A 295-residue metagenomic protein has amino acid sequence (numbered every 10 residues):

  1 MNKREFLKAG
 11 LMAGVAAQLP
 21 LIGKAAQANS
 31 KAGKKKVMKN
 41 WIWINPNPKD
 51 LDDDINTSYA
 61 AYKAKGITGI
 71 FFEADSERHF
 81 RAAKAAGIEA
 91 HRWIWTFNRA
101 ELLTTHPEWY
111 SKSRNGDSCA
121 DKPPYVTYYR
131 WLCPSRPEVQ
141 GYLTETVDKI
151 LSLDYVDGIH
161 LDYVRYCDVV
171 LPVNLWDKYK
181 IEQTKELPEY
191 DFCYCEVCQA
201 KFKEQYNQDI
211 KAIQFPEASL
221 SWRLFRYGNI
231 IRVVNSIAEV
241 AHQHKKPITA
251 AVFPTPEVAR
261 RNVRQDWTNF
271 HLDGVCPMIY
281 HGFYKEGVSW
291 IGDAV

Functional and structural regions predicted by a protein language model:
M1, L21-K39: C-terminal segment of N-terminal export signals and the immediately downstream linker at the start of the mature
E5-A26: N-terminal export signals
A32-I55: Boundary/entry segment of secreted carbohydrate-active catalytic domains
N45-P48, I67, V126-G141, A218-N229 (+1 more regions): The substrate-binding groove and active-site-proximal loops of carbohydrate-active enzymes, especially glycoside
D54-S76, D154: Catalytic domains of carbohydrate-active enzymes, especially glycoside hydrolases
R92-K149: Active-site-adjacent "subsite" loops/lids of carbohydrate-active enzymes
N98-P123, V164-D209: Aromatic- and acidic-residue-enriched segments that line the glycan-binding/catalytic groove of carbohydrate-active
K201-V295: Glycoside hydrolase catalytic-domain groove-lining segments
